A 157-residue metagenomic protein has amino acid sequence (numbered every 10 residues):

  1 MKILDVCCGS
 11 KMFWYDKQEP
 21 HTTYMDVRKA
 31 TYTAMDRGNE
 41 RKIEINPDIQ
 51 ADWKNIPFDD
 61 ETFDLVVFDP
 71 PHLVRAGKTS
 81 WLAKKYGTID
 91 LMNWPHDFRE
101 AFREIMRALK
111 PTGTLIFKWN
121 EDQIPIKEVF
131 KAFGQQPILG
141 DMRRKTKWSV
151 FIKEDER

Functional and structural regions predicted by a protein language model:
M1-R157: Class I S-adenosyl-L-methionine-dependent methyltransferase catalytic core
